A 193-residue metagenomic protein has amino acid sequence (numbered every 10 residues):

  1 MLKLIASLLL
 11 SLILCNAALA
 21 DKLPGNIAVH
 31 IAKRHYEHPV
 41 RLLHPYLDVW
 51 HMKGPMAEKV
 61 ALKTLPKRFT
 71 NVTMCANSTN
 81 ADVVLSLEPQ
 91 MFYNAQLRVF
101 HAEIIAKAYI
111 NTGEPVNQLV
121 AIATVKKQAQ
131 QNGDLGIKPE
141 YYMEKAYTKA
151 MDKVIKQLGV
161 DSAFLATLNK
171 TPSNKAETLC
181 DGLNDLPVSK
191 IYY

Functional and structural regions predicted by a protein language model:
M1-I5: Positively charged n-region of N-terminal signal peptides that target proteins for export
A6-C15: Bacterial N-terminal signal peptides
S11-L12, K63, K153: Short, residue-level hotspots on alpha-helical faces of the histone-fold and other alpha-helical interaction modules
N16-K63, A163-Y193: A structural "domain/chain start" motif
D21-K22, L119, K126-Y193: C-terminal/domain-edge helix-coil "capping" segments
V49-Y93, L186-P187: Short, solvent-exposed, polar/charged sequence segments at loop or secondary-structure edges
C75-I137, S189-Y193: Surface-exposed short loop/turn segments
